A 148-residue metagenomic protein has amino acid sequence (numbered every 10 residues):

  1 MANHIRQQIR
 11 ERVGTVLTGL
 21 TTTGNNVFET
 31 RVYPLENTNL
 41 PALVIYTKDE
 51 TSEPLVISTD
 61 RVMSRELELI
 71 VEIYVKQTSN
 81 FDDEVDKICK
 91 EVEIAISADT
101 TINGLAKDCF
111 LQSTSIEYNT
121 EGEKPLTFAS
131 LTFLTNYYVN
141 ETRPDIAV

Functional and structural regions predicted by a protein language model:
M1-E36, K48-V148: Charged, amphipathic alpha-helical segments and their flanking helix caps
P41-I45: A short glycine-rich, His/Asp/Glu-containing loop-to-beta-strand
